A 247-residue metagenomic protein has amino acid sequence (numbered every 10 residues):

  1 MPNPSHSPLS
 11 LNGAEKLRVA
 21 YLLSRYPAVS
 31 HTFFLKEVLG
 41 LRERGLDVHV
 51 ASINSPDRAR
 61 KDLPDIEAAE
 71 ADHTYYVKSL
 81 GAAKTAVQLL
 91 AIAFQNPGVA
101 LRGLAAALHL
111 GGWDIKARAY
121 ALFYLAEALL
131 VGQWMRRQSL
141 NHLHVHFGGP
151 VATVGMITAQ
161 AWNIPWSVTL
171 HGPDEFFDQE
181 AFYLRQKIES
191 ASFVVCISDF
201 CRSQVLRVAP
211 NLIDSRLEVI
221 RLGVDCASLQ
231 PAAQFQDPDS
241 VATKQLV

Functional and structural regions predicted by a protein language model:
M1-A83, R136-Q138, I164, E189-F193 (+1 more regions): N-terminal subdomain of nucleotide-sugar transferases
V19-A20, N141-E175, V195: Active-site proximal beta-strand in glycosyltransferases
S30, V151-V154, R202: Short, well-ordered alpha-helical microsegments
Y75-S79, Q95, A119-Y120, V131-G149: Short N-terminal targeting/anchoring amphipathic segment
L80-L125: Extended, charge-rich helix/loop segments that form flexible, surface "patches" used to engage negatively charged
K116, W166-S192: A conserved, positively charged/aromatic
F200, G223: Carbohydrate-associated surface elements
D237-V247: Conserved donor-binding/catalytic core segment of Leloir-type glycosyltransferases
